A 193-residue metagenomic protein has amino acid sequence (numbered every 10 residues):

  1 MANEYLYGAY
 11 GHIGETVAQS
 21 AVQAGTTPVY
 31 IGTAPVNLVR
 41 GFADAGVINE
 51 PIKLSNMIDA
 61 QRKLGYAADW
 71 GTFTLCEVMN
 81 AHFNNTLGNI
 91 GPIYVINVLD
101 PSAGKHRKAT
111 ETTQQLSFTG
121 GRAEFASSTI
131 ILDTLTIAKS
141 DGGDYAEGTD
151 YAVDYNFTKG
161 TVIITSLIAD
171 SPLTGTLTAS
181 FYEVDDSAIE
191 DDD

Functional and structural regions predicted by a protein language model:
M1-D193: Surface-exposed assembly/interface segments
